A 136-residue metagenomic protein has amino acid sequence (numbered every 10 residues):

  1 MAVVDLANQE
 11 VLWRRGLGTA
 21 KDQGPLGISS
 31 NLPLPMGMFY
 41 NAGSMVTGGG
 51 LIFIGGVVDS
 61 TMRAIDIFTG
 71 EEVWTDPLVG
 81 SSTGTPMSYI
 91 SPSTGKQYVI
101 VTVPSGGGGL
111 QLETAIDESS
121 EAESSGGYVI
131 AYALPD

Functional and structural regions predicted by a protein language model:
L6-A7, D66-T69, P135: Short loop/turn segments that connect beta-strands within beta-propeller blades
L6-A7, V11, L17: Predominantly extracellular/luminal regions of secreted and cell-surface proteins, especially disulfide-bonded
L12-W13, E71-W74: A structural motif specific to WD40 beta-propellers
G16-V46, P77-S88: Extracytoplasmic beta-rich repeat domains
G37-D59, T85-G107: Repeat-blade elements of multi-bladed beta-propeller folds
L51, T61-E71: Extracellular low-complexity, Gly/Ser/Thr-rich intrinsically disordered linkers and protease-sensitive activation/hinge
M87-D136: Blade-level signature of beta-propeller repeat domains, shared across WD40, Kelch, NHL, RCC1 and BNR/Asp-box propellers
